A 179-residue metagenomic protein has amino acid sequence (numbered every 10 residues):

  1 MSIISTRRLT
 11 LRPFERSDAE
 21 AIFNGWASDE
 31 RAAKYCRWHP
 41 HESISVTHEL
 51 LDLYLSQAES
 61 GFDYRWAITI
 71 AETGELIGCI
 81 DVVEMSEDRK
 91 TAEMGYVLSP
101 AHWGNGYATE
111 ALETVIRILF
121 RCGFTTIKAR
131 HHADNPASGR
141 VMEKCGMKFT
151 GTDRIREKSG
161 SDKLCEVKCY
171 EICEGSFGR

Functional and structural regions predicted by a protein language model:
M1-A21, G25-E30, R65, T69-R179: Acyl-donor (CoA/ACP) binding surface of acyl/acetyltransferases
F14, S43-S45, A58, S161: A short hydrophobic/aromatic micro-motif that marks alpha-helical segments and, especially, helix-coil
W26, C36, A58-E59: Hydrophobic residues in alpha-helical segments
R31, L53, Q57, I118: Solvent-exposed, charged/polar functional surfaces in cytosolic regulatory/catalytic domains
A32-L53: Conserved GNAT-fold acetyl-CoA-binding loop/helix
H39-S43, Y64, D134: Short, conserved alpha-helical segments within structured domains
D52-Y54, R156-E157: A generic local structural motif
L53-A67: A short helix-loop-beta-strand connector motif used in the catalytic cores of GNAT acetyltransferases and, in some
